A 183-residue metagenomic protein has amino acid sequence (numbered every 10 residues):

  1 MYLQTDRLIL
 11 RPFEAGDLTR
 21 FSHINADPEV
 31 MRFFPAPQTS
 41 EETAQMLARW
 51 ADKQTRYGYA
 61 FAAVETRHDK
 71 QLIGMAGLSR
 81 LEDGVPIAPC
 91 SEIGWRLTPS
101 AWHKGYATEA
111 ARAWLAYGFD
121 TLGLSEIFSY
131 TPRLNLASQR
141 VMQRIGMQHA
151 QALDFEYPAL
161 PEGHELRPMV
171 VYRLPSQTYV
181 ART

Functional and structural regions predicted by a protein language model:
M1-R32, E65-T183: Acyl-donor (CoA/ACP) binding surface of acyl/acetyltransferases
E29-W50, A60-A62: Conserved GNAT-fold acetyl-CoA-binding loop/helix
K53-Y57: Short loop/turn motifs at secondary-structure junctions and domain boundaries
